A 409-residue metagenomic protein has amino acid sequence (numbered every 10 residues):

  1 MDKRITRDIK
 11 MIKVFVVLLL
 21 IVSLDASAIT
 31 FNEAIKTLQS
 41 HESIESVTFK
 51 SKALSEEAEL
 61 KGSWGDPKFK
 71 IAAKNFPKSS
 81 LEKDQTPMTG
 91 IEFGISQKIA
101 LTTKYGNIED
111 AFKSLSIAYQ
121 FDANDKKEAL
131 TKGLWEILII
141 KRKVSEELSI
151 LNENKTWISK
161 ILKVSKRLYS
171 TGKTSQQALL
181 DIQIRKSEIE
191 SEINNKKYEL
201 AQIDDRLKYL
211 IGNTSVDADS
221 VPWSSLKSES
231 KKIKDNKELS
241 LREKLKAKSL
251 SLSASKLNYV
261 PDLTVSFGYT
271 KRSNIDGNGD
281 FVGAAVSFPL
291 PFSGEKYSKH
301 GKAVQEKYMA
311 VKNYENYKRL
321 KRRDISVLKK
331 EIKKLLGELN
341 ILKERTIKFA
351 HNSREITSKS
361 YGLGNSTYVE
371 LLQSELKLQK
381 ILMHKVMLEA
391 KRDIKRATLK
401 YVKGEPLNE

Functional and structural regions predicted by a protein language model:
D8-I9, I29, K127-L239, L328-L335 (+4 more regions): Periplasmic alpha-helical coiled-coil/stalk elements that build and connect Gram-negative outer-membrane
V14-V22: Sec-dependent N-terminal signal peptides
A26-K68, A73, K173-Q177, K208-S251 (+2 more regions): Bacterial Sec-pathway N-terminal export signals of envelope proteins
S40-E45, K52-P67, F93-D110, F121-E128 (+5 more regions): A glycine-/polar-enriched beta->alpha junction
S46-A58, Y119, K126, L130-L162 (+4 more regions): Amphipathic alpha-helical coiled-coil segments
P67-P77, N107, P261-K271: Transmembrane beta-strand segments that form the barrel wall of outer-membrane beta-barrel proteins
A73-S79, I99, Y269-S273, F288-F292 (+1 more regions): Transmembrane beta-strands of outer-membrane beta-barrel pores
P87-I91, N278-V282: Residues that define the transmembrane beta-barrel architecture of outer-membrane proteins
